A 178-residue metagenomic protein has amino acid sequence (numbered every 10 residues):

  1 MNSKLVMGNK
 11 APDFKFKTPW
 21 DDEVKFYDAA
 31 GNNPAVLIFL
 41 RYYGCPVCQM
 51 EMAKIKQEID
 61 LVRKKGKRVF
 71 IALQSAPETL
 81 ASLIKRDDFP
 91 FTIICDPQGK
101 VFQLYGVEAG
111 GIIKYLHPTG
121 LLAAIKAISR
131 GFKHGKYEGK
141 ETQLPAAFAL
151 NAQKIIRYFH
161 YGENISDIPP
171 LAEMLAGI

Functional and structural regions predicted by a protein language model:
M1-Y27: N-terminal "domain-start" segment that seeds a small globular fold
A11-P12, V36, L144-A146: Short loop/turn microsegments at loop-to-beta-strand junctions
F26-I55, R68: Short active-site neighborhood of thiol/selenol oxidoreductases, capturing the structured segment around
R41, Q74, A152: Cofactor-binding loop segments of dinucleotide-utilizing enzymes, especially the Rossmann-like FAD- and NAD(P)+-binding
M50-L104: Structural microenvironment flanking redox-active thiols in thiol-disulfide oxidoreductases
D96-S166: Thiol/selenol-based redox catalytic cores and closely related redox-interacting motifs
I165-I178: A short, polar/charged loop-to-alpha-helix boundary motif
